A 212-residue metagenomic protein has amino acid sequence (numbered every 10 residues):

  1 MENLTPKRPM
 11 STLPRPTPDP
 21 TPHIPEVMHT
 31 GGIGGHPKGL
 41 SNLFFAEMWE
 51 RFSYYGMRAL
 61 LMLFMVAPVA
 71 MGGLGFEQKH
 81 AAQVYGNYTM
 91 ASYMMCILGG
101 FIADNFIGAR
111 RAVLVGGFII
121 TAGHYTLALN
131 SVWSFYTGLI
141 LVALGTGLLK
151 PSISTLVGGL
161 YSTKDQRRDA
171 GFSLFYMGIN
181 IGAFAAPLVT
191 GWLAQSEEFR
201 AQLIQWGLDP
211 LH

Functional and structural regions predicted by a protein language model:
E2-Y55: Cytosolic juxtamembrane N-terminal segment immediately preceding the first transmembrane helix of multi-pass
A59-A82: Short amphipathic helix-loop junctions that connect adjacent transmembrane helices in Major Facilitator Superfamily/SLC
L63-V66, A185-H212: Transmembrane alpha-helix termini and helix-breaking/packing motifs in multi-pass membrane transporters
Y85-A103, K150, F184: Central cavity-lining transmembrane alpha-helices of secondary-active solute carriers, predominantly the Major
S92, A170-E198: Glycine-rich segments within core transmembrane alpha-helices of 12-TM secondary carriers
A112-V113: Primarily marks hydrophobic transmembrane alpha-helices of the MFS/SLC 12-helix fold
F118-Y136: C-terminal ends and interior cores of transmembrane alpha-helices in multi-pass membrane transporters/permeases
L148-S162: Intracellular juxtamembrane helix-capping segments at the cytosolic ends of symmetry-related transmembrane helices
